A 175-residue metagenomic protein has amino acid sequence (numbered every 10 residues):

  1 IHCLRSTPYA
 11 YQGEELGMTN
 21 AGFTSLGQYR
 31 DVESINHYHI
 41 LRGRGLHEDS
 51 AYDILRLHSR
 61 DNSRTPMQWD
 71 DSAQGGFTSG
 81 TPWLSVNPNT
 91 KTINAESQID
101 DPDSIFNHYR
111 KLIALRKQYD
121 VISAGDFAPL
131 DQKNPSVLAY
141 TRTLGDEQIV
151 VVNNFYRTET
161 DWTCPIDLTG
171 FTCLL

Functional and structural regions predicted by a protein language model:
I1-I149, F155-W162: Loop/helix patches that line or flank the sugar-binding groove of alpha-linked glycan CAZymes
Y156-L175: C-terminal beta-sandwich/jelly-roll accessory domains of carbohydrate-active enzymes
